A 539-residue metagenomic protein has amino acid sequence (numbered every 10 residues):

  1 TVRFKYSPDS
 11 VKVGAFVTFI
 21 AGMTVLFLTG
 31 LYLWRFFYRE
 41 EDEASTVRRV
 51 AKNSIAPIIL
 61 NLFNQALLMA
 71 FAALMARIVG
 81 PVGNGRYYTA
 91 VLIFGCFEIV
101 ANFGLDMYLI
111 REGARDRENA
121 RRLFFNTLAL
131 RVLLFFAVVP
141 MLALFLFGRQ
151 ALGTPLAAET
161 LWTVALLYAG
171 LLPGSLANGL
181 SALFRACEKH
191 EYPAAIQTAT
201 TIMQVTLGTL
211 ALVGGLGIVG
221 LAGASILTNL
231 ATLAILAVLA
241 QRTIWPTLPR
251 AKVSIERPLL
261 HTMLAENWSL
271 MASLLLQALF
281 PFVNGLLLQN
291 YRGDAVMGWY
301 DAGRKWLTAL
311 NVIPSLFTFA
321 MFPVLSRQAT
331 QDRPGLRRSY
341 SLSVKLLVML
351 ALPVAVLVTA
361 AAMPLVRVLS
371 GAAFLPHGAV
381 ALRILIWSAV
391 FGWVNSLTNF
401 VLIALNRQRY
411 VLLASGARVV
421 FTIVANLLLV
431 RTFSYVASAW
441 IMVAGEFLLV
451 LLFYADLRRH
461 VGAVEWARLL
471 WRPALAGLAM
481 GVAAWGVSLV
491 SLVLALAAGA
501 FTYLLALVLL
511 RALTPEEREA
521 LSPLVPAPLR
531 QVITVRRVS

Functional and structural regions predicted by a protein language model:
E40-A44, W485-S539: Membrane-proximal transmembrane or re-entrant/amphipathic helices at the cytosolic face
E41-V50, I218, L236-P281, V324 (+3 more regions): Interhelical loop/hinge segments that connect adjacent transmembrane helices in multipass membrane
T46-D106, V139, A143, R149 (+6 more regions): Signature of the first transmembrane helix
A72, A101-E118, A186, W245-P246 (+3 more regions): Helix-loop junctions and terminal segments of transmembrane helices in multi-pass membrane transport/translocation
N84-N102, L230-A231, S269, N284-L287 (+5 more regions): Alpha-helical transmembrane segments of polytopic membrane transporters and translocases
R111-R115, L172-Q197, V219, I386-A417 (+1 more regions): Membrane-interface junctions at transmembrane-helix termini in multi-pass inner-membrane proteins
F147-L167, D294-A295, M349, V358-A389: Interfacial segments at transmembrane-helix termini and the short loops linking adjacent helices
L161-A165, A194-I244, T262, G416-T422 (+3 more regions): Hydrophobic alpha-helical transmembrane segments
